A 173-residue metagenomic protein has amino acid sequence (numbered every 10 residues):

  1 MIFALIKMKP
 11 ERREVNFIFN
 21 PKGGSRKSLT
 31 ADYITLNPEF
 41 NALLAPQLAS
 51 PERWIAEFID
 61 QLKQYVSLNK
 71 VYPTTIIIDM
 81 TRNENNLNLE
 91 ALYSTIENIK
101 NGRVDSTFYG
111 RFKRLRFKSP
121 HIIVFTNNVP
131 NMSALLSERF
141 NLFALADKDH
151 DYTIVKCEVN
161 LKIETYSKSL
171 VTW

Functional and structural regions predicted by a protein language model:
M1-I77, T81, N86, G110-R111 (+2 more regions): P-loop NTPase catalytic core of nucleic-acid-dependent motor ATPases
R82-W173: Replace "adjacent to P-loop NTPase cores in ATP/GTP-dependent enzymes" with "adjacent to NTP-binding cores
